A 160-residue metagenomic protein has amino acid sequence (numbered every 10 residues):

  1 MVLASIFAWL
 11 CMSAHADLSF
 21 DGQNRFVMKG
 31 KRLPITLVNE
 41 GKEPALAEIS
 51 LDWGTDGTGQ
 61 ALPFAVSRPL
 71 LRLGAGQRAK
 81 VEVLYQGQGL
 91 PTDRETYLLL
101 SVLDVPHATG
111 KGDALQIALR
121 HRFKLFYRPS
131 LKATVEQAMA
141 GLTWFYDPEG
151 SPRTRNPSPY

Functional and structural regions predicted by a protein language model:
V2-A4, A14: Cleavable N-terminal signal peptides
W9-S13: N-terminal signal peptide c-region/cleavage motif recognized by signal peptidases
H15-V38, T134-R153: Beta-sheet-dominated interaction scaffolds and their linkers
L33-N39, V83, L98-L103, S151-N156: Buried hydrophobic-core signal for structured, non-transmembrane domains
K42-A47, P157-Y160: Short acidic/proline- and small/hydrophobic-mixed sequence motifs that coincide with surface turns and coil-to-beta
L46-S50, G54-L70: Short beta-strand and strand-turn-strand segments in soluble, beta-rich domains
A61-L90: Intrinsically disordered, low-complexity Pro/Gly/Ser/Thr-rich segments with frequent PxxP/GP/PP motifs and embedded
Q88-K132, E136-Q137: Terminal connector regions
